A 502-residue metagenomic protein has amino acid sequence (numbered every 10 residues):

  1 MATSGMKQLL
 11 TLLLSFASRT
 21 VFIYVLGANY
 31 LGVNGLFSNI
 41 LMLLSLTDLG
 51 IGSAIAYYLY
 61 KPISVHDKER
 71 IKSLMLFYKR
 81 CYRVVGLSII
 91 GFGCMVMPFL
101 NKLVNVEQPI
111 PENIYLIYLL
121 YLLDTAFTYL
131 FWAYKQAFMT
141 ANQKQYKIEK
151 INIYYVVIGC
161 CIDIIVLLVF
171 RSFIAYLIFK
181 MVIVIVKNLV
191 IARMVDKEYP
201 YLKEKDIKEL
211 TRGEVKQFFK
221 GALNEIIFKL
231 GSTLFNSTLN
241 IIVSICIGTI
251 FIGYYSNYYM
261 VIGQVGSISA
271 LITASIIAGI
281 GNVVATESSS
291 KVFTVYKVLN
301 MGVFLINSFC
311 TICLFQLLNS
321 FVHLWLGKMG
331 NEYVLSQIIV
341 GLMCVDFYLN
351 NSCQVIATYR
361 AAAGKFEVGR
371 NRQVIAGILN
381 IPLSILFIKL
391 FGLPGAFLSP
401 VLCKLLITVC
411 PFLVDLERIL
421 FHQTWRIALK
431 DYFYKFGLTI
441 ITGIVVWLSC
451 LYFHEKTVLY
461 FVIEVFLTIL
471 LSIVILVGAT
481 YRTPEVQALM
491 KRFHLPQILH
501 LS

Functional and structural regions predicted by a protein language model:
M1, T125-N152, V169, I174 (+2 more regions): Membrane-interface junctions at transmembrane-helix termini in multi-pass inner-membrane proteins
T3-R19, L31, F179-I191, V195 (+6 more regions): Transmembrane helical elements of multi-pass membrane transporters/channels
S18, L49-V65, K135-Q136, T140-A141 (+3 more regions): Helix-loop junctions and terminal segments of transmembrane helices in multi-pass membrane transport/translocation
F22-S45, L74, I114, F173-I178 (+5 more regions): Interfacial/gating helices of multi-pass transporter permease domains
I23-Y30, Y146, V157-L189, E367 (+3 more regions): Membrane-interface helix-loop junctions in multi-pass transport and translocation proteins
L100-Y121, F315-F347, F421: Interfacial segments at transmembrane-helix termini and the short loops linking adjacent helices
L189-S237, E287-T294, R418-F433, K491: Interhelical loop/hinge segments that connect adjacent transmembrane helices in multipass membrane
T424, V446-S502: Membrane-proximal transmembrane or re-entrant/amphipathic helices at the cytosolic face
